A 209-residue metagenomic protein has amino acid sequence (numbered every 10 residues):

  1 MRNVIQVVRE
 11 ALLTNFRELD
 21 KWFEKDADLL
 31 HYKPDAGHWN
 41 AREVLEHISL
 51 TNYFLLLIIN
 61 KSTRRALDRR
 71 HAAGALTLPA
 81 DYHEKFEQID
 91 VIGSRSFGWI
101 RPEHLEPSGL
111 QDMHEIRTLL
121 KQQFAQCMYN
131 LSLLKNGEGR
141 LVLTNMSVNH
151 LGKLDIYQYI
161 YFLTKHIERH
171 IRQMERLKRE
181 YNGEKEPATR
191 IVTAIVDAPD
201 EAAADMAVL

Functional and structural regions predicted by a protein language model:
M1-H38: An N-terminal domain-cap segment
R2-N3, W39, H104-E115, L154 (+1 more regions): Short coil/turn segments at secondary-structure junctions
I5-V8, L12, A41, M113-L120 (+2 more regions): Hydrophobic packing residues in well-ordered alpha-helices of helical domains and bundles
N15, D81-E138: Acidic/histidine-rich alpha-helical segments that form the ligand environment of transition-metal centers
L29-L30, I100-S108, S147-H150: A short small-residue
L30-E87, Q122-A125, Y129-A194, A198: Short, contiguous alpha-helical
V196-L209: Long, low-complexity, intrinsically disordered segments
